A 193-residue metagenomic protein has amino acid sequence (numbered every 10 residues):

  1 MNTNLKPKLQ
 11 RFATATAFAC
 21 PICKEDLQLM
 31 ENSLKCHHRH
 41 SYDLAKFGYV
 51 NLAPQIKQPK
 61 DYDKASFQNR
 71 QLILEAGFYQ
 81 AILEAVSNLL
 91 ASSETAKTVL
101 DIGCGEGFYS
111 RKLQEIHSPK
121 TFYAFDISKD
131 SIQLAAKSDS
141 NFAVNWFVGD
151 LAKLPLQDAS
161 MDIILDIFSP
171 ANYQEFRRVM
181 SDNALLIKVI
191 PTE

Functional and structural regions predicted by a protein language model:
N2-P59: N-terminal auxiliary segments of SAM/dcSAM-dependent transferases
P59-A81: Class I SAM-dependent methyltransferase Rossmann-like catalytic core, especially the SAM/SAH-binding loop
G77-T95: Conserved alpha-helix/loop element of class I SAM-dependent methyltransferases that forms part of the SAM/SAH-binding
S93, V179-M180: A generic alpha-to-beta junction signature in SAM-dependent methyltransferases
T98-L100, E106-K153: Class I SAM-dependent methyltransferase SAM/SAH-binding core
A152-I163: A short acidic, Gly/Pro-enriched loop at the edge of an enzyme's catalytic core that lines a small-molecule cofactor
D162-E175, I190: A short SAM/SAH-binding and catalytic strip from SAM-dependent methyltransferases
N183-P191: Conserved beta-strand signature within the Rossmann-like core of class I S-adenosyl-L-methionine
